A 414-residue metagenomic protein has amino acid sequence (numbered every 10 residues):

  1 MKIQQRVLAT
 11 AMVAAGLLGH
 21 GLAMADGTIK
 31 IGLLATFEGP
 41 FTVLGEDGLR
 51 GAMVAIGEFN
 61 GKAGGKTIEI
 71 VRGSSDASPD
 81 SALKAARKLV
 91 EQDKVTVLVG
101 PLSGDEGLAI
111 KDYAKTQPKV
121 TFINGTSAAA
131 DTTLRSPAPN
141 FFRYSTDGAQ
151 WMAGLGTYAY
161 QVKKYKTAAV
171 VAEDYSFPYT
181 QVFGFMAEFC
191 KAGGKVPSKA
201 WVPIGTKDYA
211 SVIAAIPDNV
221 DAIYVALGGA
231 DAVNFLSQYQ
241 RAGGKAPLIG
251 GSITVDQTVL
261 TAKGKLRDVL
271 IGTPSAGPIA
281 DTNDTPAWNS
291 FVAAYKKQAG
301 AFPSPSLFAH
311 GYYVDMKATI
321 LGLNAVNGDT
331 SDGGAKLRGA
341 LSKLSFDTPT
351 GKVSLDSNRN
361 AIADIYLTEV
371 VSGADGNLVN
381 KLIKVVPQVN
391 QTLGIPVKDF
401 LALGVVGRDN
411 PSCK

Functional and structural regions predicted by a protein language model:
M1-M24: Gram-negative bacterial Sec-dependent N-terminal signal peptides
L22-L33, G61-T67, Y160-K166: Immediate post-signal peptide segment of exported/extracytoplasmic ligand-binding proteins
I29, T261, S342-K414: Solvent-exposed, acidic/polar segments of extracytosolic/periplasmic ligand-binding ectodomains
G32-M53, G73-D80, L102-D105, V171-Y179 (+2 more regions): Extracytoplasmic "Venus flytrap"
V43-R50, E58, K62-R135, Y144 (+2 more regions): Beta-alpha junction/loop-to-helix N-cap segments that form part of ligand/metal-binding clefts
K84, A130-T133, P139-G243, D281-S290 (+1 more regions): Extracellular/periplasmic Venus flytrap/periplasmic-binding protein
L89, D93-L102, V120-G125, T167-A172 (+4 more regions): Periplasmic-binding protein-like
Y239-D315, L323-D329, N380-K381, V386-C413: Extracellular/periplasmic periplasmic-binding protein-like sensory domains
